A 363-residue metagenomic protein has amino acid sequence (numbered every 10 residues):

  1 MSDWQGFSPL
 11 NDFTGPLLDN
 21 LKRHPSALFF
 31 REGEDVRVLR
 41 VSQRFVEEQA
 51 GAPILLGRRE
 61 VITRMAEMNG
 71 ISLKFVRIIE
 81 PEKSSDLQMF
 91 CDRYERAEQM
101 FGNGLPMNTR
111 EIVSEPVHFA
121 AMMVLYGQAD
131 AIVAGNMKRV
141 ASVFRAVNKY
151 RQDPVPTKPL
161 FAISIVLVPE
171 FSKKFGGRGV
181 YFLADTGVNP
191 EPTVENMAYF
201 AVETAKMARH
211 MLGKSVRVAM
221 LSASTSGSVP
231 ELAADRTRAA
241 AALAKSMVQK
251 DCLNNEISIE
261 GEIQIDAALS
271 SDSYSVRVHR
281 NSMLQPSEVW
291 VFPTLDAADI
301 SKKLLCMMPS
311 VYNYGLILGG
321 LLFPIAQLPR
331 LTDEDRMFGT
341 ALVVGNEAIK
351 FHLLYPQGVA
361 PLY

Functional and structural regions predicted by a protein language model:
S2-L284, E288-Y363: Anion-binding alpha/beta catalytic cores of soluble intermediary-metabolism enzymes, centered on
